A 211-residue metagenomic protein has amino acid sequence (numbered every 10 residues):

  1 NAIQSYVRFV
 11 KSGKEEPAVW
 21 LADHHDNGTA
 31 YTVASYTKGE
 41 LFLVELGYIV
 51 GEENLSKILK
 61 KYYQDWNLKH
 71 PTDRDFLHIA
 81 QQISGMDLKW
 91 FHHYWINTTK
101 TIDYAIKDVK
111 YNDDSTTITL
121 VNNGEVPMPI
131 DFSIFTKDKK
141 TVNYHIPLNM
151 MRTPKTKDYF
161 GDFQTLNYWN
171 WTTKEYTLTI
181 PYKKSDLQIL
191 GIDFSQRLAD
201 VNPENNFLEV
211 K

Functional and structural regions predicted by a protein language model:
N1-V121, P127: Hydrophobic alpha-helical and helix-loop surface patches within well-folded domains that function as non-catalytic
F9, F42, Y48, F76 (+8 more regions): Phenylalanine-focused residue identity feature
I102, V109-W171, Y182-D193: Beta-strand-rich binding/interaction modules
K174-I180: Short strand-edge motifs at loop-to-beta-strand transitions and within beta-strands of extracellular beta-rich domains
D193-E204: Short acidic/polar inter-strand loop motif in beta-rich domains
P203-K211: Terminal edge beta-strands and adjacent linker/stalk segments of extracellular immunoglobulin-superfamily beta-sandwich
